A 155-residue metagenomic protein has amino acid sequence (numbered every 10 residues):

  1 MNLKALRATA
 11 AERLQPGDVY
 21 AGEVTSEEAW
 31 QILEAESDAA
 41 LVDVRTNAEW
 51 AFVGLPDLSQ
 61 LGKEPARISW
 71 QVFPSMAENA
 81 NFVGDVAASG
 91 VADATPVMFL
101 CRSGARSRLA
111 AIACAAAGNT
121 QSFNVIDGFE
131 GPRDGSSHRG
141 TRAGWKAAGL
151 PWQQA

Functional and structural regions predicted by a protein language model:
M1-A40, N47-P96, S107-A155: Rhodanese-like catalytic fold shared by cysteine-dependent sulfurtransferases and DSP/PTP-type phosphatases
F99-L100: Short, surface-exposed ligand- or partner-binding patches at beta-edge/loop junctions that are enriched in aromatics
